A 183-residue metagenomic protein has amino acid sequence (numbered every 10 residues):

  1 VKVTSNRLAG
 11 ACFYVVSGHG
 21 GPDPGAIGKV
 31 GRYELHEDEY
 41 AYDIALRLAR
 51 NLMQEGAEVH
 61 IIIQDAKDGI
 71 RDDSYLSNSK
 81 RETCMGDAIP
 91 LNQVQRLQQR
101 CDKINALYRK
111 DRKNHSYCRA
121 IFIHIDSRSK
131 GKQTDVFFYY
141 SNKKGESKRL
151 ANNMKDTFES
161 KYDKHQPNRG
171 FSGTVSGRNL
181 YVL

Functional and structural regions predicted by a protein language model:
V1-L183: Catalytic-site microenvironment of enzymes that process N-acetyl-hexosamine-containing cell-wall polysaccharides
